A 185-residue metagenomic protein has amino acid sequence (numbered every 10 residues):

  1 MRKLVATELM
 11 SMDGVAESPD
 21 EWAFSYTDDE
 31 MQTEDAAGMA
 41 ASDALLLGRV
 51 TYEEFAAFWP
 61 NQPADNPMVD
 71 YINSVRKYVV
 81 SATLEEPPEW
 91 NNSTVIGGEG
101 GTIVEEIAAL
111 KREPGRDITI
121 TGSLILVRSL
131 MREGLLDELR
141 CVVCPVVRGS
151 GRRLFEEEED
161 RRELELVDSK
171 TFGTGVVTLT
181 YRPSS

Functional and structural regions predicted by a protein language model:
M1-L135, P145-S185: Portal/gating segments that form or line small-molecule/metal binding sites
V142: Non-cysteine beta-strand/loop elements that form the S-adenosyl-L-methionine
